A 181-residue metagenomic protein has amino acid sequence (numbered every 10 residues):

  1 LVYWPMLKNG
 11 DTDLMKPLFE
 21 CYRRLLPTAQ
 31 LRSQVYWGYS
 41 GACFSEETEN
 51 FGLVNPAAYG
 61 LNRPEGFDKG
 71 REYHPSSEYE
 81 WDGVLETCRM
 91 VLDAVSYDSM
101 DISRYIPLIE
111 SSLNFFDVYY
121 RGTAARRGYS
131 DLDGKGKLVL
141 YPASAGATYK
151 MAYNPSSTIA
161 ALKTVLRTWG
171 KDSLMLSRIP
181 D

Functional and structural regions predicted by a protein language model:
L1, A42-R104, D117-P180: The feature captures the catalytic groove of carbohydrate-active enzymes
Y3-N50: Carboxylate/His-rich catalytic cores and anion/metal-binding grooves
D13-K16, S103-P107: Short, solvent-exposed positions on alpha-helices
E20-S33, L108-A124: Long, well-ordered core segments of solenoidal/helical folds
